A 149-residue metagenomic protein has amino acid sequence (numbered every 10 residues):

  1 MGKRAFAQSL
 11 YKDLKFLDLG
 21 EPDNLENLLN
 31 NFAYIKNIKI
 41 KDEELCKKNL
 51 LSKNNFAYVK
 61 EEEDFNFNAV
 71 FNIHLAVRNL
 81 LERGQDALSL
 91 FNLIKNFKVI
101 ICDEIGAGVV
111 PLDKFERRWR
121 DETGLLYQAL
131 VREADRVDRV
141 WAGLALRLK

Functional and structural regions predicted by a protein language model:
M1, P22-N27, L45, F65 (+1 more regions): A short acidic, often aromatic-flanked loop/helix-cap motif at beta-alpha or helix-coil junctions that lines enzyme
M1-N27, F32: Glycine-rich P-loop/Walker A and Walker A-like loops and their local beta1-loop-alpha1 context in P-loop NTPases
G20, I73-H74, I105: Anionic group-transfer/hydrolysis microenvironments
N27-N96: Conserved nucleotide-sensing/catalytic segment adjacent to the nucleotide-binding pocket in NTP-handling enzymes
R78-K149: Replace "adjacent to P-loop NTPase cores in ATP/GTP-dependent enzymes" with "adjacent to NTP-binding cores
